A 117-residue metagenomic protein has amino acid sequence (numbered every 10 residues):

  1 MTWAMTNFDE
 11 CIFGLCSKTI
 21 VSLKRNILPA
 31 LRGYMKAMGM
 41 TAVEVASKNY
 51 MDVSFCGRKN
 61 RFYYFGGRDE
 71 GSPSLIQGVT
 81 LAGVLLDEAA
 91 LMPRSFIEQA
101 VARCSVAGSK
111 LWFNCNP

Functional and structural regions predicted by a protein language model:
M1-P117: Phosphate/NTP-binding elements of NTP-utilizing enzymes
